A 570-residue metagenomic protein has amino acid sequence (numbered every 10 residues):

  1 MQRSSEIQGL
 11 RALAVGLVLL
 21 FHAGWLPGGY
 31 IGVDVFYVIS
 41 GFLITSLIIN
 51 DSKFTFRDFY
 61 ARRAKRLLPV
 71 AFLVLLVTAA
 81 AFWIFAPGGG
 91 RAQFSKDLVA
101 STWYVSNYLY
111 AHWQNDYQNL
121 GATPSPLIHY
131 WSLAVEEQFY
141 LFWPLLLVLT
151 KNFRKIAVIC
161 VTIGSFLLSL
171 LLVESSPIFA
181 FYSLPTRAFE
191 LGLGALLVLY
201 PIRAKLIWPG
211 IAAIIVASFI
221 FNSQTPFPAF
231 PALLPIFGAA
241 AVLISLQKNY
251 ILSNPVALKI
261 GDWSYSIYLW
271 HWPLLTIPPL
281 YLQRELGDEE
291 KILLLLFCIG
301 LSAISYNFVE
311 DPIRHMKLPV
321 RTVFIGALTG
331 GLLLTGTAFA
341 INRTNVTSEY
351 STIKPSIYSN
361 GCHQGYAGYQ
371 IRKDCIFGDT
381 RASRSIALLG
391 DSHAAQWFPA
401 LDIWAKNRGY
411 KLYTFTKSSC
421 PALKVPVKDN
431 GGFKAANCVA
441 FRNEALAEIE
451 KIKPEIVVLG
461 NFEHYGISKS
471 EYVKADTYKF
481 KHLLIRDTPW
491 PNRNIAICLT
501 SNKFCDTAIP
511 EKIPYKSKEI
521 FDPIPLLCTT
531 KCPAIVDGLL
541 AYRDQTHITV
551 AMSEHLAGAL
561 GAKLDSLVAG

Functional and structural regions predicted by a protein language model:
M1-L318, L332, L540-Y542: Membrane-interface helix/loop caps of multi-pass membrane proteins
S223, L282-N307, D311-G570: Extracellular/periplasmic envelope-modification machinery, especially enzymes that add or remove acyl/ester groups on
